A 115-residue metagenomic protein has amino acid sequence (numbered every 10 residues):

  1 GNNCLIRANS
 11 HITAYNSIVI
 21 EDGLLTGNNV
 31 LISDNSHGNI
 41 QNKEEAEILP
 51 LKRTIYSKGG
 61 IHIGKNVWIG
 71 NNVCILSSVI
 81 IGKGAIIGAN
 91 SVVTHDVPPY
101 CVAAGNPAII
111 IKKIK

Functional and structural regions predicted by a protein language model:
G1-V79, N106, I114-K115: Flexible, glycine/small-residue-enriched loop-and-beta-strand segment within the central core of proteins
N71-A108: C-terminal/domain-terminus segments
